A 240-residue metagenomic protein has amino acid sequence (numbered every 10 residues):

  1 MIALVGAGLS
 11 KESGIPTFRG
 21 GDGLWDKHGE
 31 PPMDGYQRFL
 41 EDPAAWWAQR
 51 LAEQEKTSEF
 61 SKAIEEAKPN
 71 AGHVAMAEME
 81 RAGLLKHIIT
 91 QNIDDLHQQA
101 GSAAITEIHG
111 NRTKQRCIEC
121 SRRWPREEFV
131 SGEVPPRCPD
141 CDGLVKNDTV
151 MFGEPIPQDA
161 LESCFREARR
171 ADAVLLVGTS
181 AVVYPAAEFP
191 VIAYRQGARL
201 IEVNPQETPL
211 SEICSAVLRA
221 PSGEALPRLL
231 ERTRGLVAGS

Functional and structural regions predicted by a protein language model:
M1-S240: Conserved catalytic core of sirtuin-type NAD+-dependent deacylases
